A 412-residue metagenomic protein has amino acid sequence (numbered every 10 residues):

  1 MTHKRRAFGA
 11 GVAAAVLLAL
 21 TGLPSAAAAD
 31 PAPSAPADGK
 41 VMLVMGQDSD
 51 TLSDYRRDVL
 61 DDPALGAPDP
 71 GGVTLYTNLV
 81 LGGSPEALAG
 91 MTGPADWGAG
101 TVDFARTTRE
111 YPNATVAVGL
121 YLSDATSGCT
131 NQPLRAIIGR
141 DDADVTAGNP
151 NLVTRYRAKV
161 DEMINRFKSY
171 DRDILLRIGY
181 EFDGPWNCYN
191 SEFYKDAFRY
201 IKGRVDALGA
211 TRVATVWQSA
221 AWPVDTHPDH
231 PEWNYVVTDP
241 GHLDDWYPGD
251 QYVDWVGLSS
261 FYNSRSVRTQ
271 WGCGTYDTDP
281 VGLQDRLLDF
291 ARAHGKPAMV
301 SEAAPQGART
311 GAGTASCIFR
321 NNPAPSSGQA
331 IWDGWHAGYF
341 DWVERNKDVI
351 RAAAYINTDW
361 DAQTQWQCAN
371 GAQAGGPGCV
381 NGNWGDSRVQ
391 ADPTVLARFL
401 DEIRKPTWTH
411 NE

Functional and structural regions predicted by a protein language model:
M1-D30: Secretory targeting and sorting signals
P33-D62, T77-N78, T115, I174 (+1 more regions): Substrate-binding cleft of secreted/luminal carbohydrate-active enzymes
V59-P68, A99-A117, A125, E162-D171 (+3 more regions): Acidic (Asp/Glu)-rich catalytic clusters
P68-V80, L120, H242-Y276, S301 (+1 more regions): Aromatic- and acid-rich polysaccharide-binding/catalytic face of secreted or lumenal carbohydrate-active enzymes
L79-A220, V236-V237, A324-S327, N370-T394 (+1 more regions): Substrate-binding cleft of extracellular glycoside hydrolase catalytic domains
T92-Y121, Q251, F261-A312: Glycoside hydrolase catalytic-domain groove-lining segments
R177, D206-P240, G295-R309, A354-T358: Aromatic-lined carbohydrate-recognition surfaces of secreted/lumenal glycan-active proteins
W222-V253, G257, T310-R320: Substrate-binding cleft/loops of secretory-pathway carbohydrate-active enzymes
